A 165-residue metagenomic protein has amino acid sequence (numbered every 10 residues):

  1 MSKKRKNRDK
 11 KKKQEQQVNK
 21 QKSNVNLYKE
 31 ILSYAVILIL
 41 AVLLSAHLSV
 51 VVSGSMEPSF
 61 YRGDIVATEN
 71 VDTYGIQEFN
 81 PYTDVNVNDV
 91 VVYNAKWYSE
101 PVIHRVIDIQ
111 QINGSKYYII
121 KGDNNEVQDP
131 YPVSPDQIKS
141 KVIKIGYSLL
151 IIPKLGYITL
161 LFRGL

Functional and structural regions predicted by a protein language model:
M1-N80, Y147-L165: Protein maturation boundaries and topogenic segments
V51, V90, V102-D108: Short beta-strand-centered aromatic/proline hotspots
G63-I65, T83-V90: Structural motif
V90-A95, I120: Short beta-strand segments that buttress and anchor functional surface loops
N94-H104, P132-S134: Short coil-to-beta-strand transition motifs
W97-Y98, I112-K116: Short, solvent-exposed loop/turn segments that connect beta-strands within catalytic domains and beta-strand-rich
I107, S115-T159: Extended, hydrophilic extramembrane loops/domains of integral membrane proteins
